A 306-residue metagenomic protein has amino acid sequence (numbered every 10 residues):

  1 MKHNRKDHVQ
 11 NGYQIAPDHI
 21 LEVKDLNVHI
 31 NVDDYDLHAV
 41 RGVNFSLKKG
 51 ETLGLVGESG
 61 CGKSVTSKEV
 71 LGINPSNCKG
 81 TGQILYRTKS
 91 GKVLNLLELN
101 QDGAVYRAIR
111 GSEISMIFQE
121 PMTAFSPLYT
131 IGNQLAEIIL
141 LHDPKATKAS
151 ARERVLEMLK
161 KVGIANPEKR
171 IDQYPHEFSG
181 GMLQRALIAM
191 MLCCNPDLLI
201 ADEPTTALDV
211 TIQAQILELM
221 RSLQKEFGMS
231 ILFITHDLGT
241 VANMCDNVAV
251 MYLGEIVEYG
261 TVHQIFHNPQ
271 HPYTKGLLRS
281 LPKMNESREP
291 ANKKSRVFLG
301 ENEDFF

Functional and structural regions predicted by a protein language model:
H8, Y13-H19, V93-L96, A165-E168 (+1 more regions): Short catalytic/signature loops enriched in Gly
G91-S115, L141, I265-P269: ABC ATPase NBD coupling module
A149-K169, L278: Conserved ABC ATPase "signature" region
C193-D197: A short, proline-enriched helix->beta-strand linker immediately N-terminal to the Walker B motif in ABC-type P-loop
V241-N243: A short, surface-exposed alpha-helical micro-motif characterized by mixed small hydrophobic and charged/polar residues
N247, Y259: Short, glycine/charged-rich "phosphate-handling" switch motifs in NTP-dependent and phosphotransfer domains
